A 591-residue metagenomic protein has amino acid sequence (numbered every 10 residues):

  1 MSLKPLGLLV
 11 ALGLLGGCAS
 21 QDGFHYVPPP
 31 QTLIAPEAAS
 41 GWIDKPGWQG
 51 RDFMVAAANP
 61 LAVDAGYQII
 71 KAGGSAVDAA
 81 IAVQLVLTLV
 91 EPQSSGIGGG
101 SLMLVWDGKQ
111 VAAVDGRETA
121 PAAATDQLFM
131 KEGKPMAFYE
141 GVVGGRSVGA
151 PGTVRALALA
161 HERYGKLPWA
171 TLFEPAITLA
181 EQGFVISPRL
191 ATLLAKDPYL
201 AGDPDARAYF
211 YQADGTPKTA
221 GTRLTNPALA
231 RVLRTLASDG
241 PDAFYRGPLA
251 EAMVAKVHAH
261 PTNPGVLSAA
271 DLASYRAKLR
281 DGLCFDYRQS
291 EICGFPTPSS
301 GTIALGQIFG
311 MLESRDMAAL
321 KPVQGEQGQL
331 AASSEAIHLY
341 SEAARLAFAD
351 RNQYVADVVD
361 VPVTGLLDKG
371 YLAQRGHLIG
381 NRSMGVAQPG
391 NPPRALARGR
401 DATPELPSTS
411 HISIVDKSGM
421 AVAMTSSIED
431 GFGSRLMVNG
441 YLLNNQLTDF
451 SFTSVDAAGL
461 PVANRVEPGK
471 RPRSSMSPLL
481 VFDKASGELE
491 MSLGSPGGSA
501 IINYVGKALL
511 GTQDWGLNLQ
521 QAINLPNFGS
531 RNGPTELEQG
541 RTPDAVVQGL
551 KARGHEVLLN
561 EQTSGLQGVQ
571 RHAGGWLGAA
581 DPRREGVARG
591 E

Functional and structural regions predicted by a protein language model:
M1-G7: Bacterial N-terminal signal peptides that target proteins for export
L15-G17: C-terminal motif of bacterial Sec signal peptides marking the signal peptidase cleavage site
Q21-D64, Q68, A76-R246, E251-P296 (+3 more regions): Noncatalytic scaffold domains of N-terminal-nucleophile
T32-L33, M317-S427, L436, D581: Internal maturation/activation junctions in enzymes
L89-G96, L102-W106, Q110-A113, N263-S268 (+3 more regions): Active-site rim segments in enzyme catalytic domains, especially the processed small/beta chain of N-terminal
L279, L406-T409, S474-M476: Short, small/polar residue-rich loop motifs at catalytic or cofactor-binding pockets
C293-T302, S410-S413, A423-R435, R473 (+1 more regions): Glycine-rich phosphate/pyrophosphate-binding beta-alpha loops
F348, D357, G469-R471, V505 (+1 more regions): Extended C-terminal subregions enriched in glycine
